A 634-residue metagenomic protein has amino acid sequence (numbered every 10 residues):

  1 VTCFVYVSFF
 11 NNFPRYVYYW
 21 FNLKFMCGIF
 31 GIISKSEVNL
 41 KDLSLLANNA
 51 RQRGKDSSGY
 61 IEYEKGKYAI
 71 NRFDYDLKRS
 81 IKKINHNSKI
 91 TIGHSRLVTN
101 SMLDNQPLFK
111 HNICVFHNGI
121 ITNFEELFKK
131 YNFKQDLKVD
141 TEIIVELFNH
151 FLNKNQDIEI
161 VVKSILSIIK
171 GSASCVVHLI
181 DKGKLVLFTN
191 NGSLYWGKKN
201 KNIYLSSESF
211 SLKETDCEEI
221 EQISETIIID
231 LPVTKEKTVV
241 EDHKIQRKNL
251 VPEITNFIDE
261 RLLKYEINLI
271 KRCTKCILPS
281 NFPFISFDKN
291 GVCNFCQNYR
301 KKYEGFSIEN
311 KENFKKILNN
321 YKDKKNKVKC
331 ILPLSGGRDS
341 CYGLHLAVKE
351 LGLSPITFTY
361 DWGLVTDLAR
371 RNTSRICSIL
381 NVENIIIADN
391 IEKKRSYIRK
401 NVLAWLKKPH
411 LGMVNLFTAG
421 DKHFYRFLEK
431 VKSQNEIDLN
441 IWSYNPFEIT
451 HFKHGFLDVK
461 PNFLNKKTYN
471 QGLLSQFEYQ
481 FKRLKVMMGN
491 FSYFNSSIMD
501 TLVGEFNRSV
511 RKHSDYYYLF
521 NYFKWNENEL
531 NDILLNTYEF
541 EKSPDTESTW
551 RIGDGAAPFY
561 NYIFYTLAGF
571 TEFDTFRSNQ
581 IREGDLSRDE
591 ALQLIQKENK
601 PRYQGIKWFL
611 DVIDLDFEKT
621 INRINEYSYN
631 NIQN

Functional and structural regions predicted by a protein language model:
K24-N249: Conserved short alpha-helical segments that host acidic/polar catalytic motifs at enzyme active sites
K35-S36, C330-D339: Short, glycine-rich nucleotide/cofactor-binding loops
E62, H117, E125, T189 (+4 more regions): Glycine-rich, histidine-containing beta strand-loop boundary motifs that form or position
E225-K235, D242-C330, L346, E350-N634: Nucleotide-activated chemistry modules centered on ATP-dependent adenylation/adenylyltransferase
G343: Hydrophobic positions on the alpha1 helix immediately C-terminal to the Walker A/P-loop
